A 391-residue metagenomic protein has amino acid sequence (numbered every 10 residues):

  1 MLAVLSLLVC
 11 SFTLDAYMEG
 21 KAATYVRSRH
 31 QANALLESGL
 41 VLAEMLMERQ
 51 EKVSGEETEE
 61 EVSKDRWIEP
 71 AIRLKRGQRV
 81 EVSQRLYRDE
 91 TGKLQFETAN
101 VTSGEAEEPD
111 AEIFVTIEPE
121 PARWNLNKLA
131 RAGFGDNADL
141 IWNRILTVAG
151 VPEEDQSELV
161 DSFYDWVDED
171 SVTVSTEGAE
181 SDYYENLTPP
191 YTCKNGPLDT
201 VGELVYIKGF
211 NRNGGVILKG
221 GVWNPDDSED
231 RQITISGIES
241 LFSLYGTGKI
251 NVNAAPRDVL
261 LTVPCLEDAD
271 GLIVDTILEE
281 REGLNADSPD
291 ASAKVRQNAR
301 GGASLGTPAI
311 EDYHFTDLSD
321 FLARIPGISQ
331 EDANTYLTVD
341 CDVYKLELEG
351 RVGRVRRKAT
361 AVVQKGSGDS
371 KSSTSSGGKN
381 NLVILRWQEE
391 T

Functional and structural regions predicted by a protein language model:
M1-T391: Compositionally biased linear targeting/interaction segments
